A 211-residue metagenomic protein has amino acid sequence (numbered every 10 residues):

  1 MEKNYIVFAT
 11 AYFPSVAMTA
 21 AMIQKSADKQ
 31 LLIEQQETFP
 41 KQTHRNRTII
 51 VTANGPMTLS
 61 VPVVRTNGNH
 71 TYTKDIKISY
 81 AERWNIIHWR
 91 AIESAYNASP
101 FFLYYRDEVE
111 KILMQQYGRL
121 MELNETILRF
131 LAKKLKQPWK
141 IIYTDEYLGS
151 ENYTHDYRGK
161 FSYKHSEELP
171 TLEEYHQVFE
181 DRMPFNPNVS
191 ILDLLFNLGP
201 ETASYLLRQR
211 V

Functional and structural regions predicted by a protein language model:
M1-V211: Residues lining hydrophobic/aromatic ligand-binding pockets adjacent to catalytic sites
